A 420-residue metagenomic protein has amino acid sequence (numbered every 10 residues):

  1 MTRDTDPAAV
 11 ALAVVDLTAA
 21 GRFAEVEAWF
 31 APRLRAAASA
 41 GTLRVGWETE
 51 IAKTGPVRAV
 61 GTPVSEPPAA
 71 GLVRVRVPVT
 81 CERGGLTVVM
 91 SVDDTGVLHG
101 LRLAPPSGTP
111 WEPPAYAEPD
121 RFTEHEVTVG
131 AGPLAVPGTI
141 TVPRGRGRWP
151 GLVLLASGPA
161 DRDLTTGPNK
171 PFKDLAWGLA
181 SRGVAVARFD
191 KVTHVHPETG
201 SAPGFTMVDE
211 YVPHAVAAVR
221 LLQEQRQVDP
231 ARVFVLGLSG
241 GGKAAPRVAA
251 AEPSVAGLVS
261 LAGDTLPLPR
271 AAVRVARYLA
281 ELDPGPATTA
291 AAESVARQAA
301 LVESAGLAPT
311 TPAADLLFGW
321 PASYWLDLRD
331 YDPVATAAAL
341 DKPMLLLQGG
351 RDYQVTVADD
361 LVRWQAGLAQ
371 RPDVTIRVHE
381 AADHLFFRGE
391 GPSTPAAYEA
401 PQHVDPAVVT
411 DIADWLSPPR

Functional and structural regions predicted by a protein language model:
A9, A24-A70: Short solvent-exposed beta->alpha transition segments
G108-R146: N-terminal cap/lid segment of alpha/beta-hydrolase-fold proteins
L154-E210, F387-Y398: Cap/lid segment of the alpha/beta-hydrolase catalytic domain
G204-Q225: Alpha/beta-hydrolase active-site loop
A251, G257-A339: Accessory cap/linker subdomain of secreted extracellular hydrolases
L340, L346-Q348: Short beta-strand/loop motif that positions the catalytic acidic residue of the alpha/beta-hydrolase fold
Y353-D360: Conserved alpha/beta-hydrolase "acid-adjacent" motif
A382-F386, E390-R420: Catalytic active-site module of serine/aspartate enzymes centered on a nucleophile-bearing elbow/loop
